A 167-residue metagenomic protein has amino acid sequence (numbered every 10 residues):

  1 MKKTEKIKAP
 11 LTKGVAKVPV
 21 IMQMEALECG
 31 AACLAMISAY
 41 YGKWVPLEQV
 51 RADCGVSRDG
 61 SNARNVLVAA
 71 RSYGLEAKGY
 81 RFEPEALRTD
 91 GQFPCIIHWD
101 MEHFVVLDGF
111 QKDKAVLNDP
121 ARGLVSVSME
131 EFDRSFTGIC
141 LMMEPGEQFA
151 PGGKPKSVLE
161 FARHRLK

Functional and structural regions predicted by a protein language model:
M1-K167: Membrane-integrated ABC transporters
